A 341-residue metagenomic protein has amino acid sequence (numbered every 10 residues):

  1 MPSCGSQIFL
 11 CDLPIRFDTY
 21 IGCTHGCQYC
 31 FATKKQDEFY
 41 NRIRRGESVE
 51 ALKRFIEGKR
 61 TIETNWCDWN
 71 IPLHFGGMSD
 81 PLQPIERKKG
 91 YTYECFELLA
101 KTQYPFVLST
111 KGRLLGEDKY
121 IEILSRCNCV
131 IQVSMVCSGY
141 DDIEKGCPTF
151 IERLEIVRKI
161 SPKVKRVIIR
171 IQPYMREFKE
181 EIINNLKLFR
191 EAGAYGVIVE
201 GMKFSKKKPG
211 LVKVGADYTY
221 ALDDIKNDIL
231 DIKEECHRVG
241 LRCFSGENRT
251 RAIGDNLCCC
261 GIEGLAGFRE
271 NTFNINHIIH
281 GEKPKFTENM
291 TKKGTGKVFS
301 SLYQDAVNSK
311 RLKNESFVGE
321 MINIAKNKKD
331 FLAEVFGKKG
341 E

Functional and structural regions predicted by a protein language model:
M1-E50: Canonical Radical SAM [4Fe-4S] cluster-binding loop centered on the CxxxCxxC motif and its immediate flanking residues
S3, L10, G22, N128 (+2 more regions): The N-terminal extracellular segments of secreted preproproteins, especially immediately downstream of signal
P14-R16, P72, C243: Conserved beta-strand scaffold positions in the cores of enzyme catalytic domains, especially in NTP/NDP-utilizing
D18, G46-E50, Y91, P148-T149 (+1 more regions): Secondary-structure junction/capping motif
D37-E47, P84-T92, F96-Y104, K326-E341: Basic, amphipathic N-terminal segments that precede the first structured/catalytic domain
R42-K59, E282-F286: Short microdomains enriched in Cys/His and/or Lys/Arg
K53-D228, E235: Conserved AdoMet/S-adenosylmethionine-binding subsite of the radical SAM
E181-E341: Auxiliary Fe-S-binding modules of radical SAM enzymes
